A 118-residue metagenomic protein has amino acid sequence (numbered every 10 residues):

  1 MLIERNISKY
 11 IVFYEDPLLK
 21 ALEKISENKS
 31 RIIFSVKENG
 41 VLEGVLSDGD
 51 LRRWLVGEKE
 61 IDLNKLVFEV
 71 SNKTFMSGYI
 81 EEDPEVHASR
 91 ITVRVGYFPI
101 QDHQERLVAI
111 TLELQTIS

Functional and structural regions predicted by a protein language model:
M1-Y10, L63-F75: Bateman (tandem CBS) regulatory domains
I11-S30, V36-K37, L55, M76-V95 (+1 more regions): The conserved cystathionine-beta-synthase
E27, F34, L42-V56, V93-V95 (+2 more regions): Short beta->alpha transition motifs characteristic of CBS
V45, I61-N64, E81: Non-catalytic, surface-exposed connector residues within folded enzymatic/regulatory domains
L51-W54, K59, L63, E69: N-terminal positively charged helical leader segments and presequences
S71, Y79, L112: Residue-level detector of conserved, well-ordered beta-strand and adjacent loop positions that form binding/recognition
T74-F75, E85-V86, L114-S118: Juxtadomain coupling helices with adjacent low-complexity linkers
